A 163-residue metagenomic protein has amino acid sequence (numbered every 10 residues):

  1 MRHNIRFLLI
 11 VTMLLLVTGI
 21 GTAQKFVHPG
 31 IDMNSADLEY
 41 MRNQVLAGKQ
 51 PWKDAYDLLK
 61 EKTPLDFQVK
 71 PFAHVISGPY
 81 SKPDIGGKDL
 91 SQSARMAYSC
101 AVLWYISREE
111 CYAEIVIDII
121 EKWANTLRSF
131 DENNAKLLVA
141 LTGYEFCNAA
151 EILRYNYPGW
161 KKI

Functional and structural regions predicted by a protein language model:
M1, G19-Q24: Basic/polar N-terminal segments that are highly enriched at the extreme N-terminus, encompassing both cleavable
M1-L9: Bacterial N-terminal signal peptides that target proteins for export
L9-T18: Bacterial N-terminal signal peptides
A23-I163: Extracellular glycan-targeting catalytic surfaces
